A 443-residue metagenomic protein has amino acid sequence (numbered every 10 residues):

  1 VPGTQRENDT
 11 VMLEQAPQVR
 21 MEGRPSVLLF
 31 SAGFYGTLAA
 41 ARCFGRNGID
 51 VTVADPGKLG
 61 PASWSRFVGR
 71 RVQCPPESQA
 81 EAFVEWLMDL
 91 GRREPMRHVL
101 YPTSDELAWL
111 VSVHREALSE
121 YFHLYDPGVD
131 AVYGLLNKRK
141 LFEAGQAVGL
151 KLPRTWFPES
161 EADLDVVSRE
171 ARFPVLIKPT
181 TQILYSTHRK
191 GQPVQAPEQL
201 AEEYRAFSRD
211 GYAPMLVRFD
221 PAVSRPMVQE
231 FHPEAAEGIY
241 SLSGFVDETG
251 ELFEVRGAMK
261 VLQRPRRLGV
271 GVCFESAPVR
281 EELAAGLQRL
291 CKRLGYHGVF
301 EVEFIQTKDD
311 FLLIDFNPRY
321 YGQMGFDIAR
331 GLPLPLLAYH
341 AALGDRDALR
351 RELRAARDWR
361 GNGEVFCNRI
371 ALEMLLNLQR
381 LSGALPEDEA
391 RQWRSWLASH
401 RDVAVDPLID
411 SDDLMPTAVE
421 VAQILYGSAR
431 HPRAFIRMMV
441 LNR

Functional and structural regions predicted by a protein language model:
V1-P127, A162-V166, S399-I436, V440-N442: ATP-binding N-terminal substructure of ATP-dependent carboxylate-amine bond-forming enzymes
V11, H340-R443: Peripheral (often C-terminal) accessory segments that flank ATP-dependent C-N-forming ligase machineries
V132-M227, E248-T249, E281, N442-R443: Active-site nucleotide/adenylate-binding loops and adjacent lid/helix of ATP-dependent enzymes
E198, E202-R266, A277-G286, I305-Q306 (+1 more regions): Phosphate-binding site of ATP-dependent enzymes
A222, H297-E301, A348-R354: Flexible, glycine/charged-enriched surface loops at secondary-structure junctions
V261-V272, N317-L332: Glycine-rich phosphate/pyrophosphate-binding beta-alpha loops
K292-F326: Conserved metal-phosphate-binding beta-hairpin within the catalytic cores of diverse ATP-dependent phosphoryl-transfer
